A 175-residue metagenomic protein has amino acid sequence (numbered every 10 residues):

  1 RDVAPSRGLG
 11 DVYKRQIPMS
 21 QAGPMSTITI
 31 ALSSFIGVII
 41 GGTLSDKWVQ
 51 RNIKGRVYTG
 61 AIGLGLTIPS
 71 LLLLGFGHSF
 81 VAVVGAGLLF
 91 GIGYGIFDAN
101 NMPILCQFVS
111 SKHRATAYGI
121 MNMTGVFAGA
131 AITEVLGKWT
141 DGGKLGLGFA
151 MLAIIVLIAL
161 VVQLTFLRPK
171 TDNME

Functional and structural regions predicted by a protein language model:
D2-Y13: Single conserved hydrophobic/aromatic residue that forms the stacking wall/gate of nucleotide- or nucleobase-binding
D11, L44-S45, V49, L136-G143: Interfacial helix-cap and linker-helix signal at transmembrane-aqueous boundaries of multi-pass secondary transporters
P18, G55-Y58, K138-I155: A membrane-interface helix-boundary motif in multi-pass transporters
V38, C106-G142: A late C-terminal transmembrane helix in Major Facilitator Superfamily
D46-G63: Cytoplasmic membrane-interface "Motif A"-like loop-to-helix N-cap segments of 12-TM Major Facilitator Superfamily
S70, L74-F76, M151-E175: Multi-pass alpha-helical transporter architecture, strongest for 12-TM Major Facilitator/SLC carriers used
F80-I96: Hydrophobic core of transmembrane alpha-helices in multi-pass small-molecule transporters, especially MFS/SLC-type
I96-V109: Intracellular juxtamembrane helix-capping segments at the cytosolic ends of symmetry-related transmembrane helices
